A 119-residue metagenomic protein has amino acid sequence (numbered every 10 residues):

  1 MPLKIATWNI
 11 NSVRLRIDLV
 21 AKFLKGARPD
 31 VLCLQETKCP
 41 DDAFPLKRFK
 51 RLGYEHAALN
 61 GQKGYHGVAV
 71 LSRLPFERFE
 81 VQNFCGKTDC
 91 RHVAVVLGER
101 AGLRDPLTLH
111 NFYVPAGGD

Functional and structural regions predicted by a protein language model:
M1-L52, H56-A58, Y65-V68: N-terminal, active-site-proximal structural segment of metallo-dependent hydrolase catalytic domains
T37-P40, F44-D119: Structured beta-strand-rich core segments of catalytic domains in phosphoester-bond hydrolases
